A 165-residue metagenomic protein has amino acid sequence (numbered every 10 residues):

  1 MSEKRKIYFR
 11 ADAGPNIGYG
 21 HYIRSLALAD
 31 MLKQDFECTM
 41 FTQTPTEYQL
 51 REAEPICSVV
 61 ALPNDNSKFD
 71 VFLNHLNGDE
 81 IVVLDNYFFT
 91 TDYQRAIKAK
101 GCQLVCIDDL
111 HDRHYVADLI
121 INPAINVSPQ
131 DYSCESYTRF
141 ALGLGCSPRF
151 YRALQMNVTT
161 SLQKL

Functional and structural regions predicted by a protein language model:
M1-S2, V83: Extended, non-globular alpha-helical segments
S2-Y8: Extreme N-terminal starter segment of soluble prokaryotic enzymes
R5, E80, Q163-L165: Nucleotide donor/acceptor-binding cores
K6, E37-T39, Q103: Residues at the starts of beta-strands that form the adenosine-phosphate
R10, G14-Y19, R24-M31, Q43-E135: Active-site and donor-binding regions of nucleotide-sugar-utilizing enzymes
Q34: Binuclear metal-dependent hydrolase catalytic cores
A117-L165: A nucleotide-sugar donor-handling region in carbohydrate enzymes
